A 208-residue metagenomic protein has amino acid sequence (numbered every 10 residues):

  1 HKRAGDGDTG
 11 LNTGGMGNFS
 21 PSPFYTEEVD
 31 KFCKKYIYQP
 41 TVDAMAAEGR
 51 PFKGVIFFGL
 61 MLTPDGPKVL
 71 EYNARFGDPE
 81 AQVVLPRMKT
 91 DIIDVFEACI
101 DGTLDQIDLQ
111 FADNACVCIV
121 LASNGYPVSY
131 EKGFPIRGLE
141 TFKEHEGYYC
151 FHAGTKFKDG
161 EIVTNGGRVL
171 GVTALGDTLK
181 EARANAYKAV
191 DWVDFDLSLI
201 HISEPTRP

Functional and structural regions predicted by a protein language model:
H1-A81: Internal nucleotide-binding/catalytic subdomain
N18-P21, V120, R168-G176: Short, well-ordered beta-strand elements within core beta-sheets of diverse protein domains
C33-I56, N73-H145, K158: Active-site "cap" helix and flanking loop/linker of ATP-utilizing ligase/carboxylase catalytic domains
L62-G66, K158, L175: Short acidic-glycine loop/turn motifs at beta-strand connectors
G133, R183-A189: Short amphipathic alpha-helices in soluble, non-transmembrane regions that often serve as interface/regulatory elements
I162-G167: Short, flexible turn/loop "capping" segments at secondary-structure junctions
K188-I200: Short arginine-rich
I200-P208: Conserved small/polar residues in nucleotide/adenosyl-binding loops
